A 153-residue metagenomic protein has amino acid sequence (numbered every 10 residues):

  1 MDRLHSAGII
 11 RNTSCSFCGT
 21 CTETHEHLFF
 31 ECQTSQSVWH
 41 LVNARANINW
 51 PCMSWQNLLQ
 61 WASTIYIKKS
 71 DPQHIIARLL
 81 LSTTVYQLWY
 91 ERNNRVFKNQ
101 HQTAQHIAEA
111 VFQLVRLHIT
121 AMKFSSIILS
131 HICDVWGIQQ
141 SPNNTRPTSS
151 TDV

Functional and structural regions predicted by a protein language model:
R3-V153: Family-specific functional microsites
